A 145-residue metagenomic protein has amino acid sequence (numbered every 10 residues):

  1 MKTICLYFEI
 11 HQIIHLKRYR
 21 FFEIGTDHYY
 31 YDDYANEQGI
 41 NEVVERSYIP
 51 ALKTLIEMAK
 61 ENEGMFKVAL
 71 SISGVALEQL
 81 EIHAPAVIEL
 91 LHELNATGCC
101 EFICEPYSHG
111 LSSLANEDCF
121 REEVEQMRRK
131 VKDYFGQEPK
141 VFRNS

Functional and structural regions predicted by a protein language model:
M1-K140: Catalytic alpha-helical scaffold of carbohydrate-active enzymes acting on polysaccharides/glycoconjugates
R143-S145: Short His-Asn-centered micro-motif
